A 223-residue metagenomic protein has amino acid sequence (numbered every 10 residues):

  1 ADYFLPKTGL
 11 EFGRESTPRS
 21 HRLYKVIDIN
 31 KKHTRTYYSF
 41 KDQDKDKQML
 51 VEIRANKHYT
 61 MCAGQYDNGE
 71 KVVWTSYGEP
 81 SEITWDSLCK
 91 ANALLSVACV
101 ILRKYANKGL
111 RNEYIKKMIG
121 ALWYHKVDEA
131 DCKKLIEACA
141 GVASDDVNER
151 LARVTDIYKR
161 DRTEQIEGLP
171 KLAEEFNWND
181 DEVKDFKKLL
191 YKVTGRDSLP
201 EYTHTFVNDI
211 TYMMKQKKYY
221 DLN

Functional and structural regions predicted by a protein language model:
A1-C99: Conserved phosphate/metal-binding and DNA-contacting active-site motifs used in DNA phosphodiester-bond processing
L5-T8, A140, T194, K218: A broad structural signal for alpha-helix termini and local helix breaks/kinks
G9, K104-K108, M214-D221: A short glycine/serine-rich beta->alpha loop
R14, R111, D146, D221-L222: Short, surface-exposed helix-loop/turn micro-motifs enriched in polar/charged residues
R19, V26-D28, Y66, S76-R196: Modules that initiate DNA replication and primer synthesis
K25, V51-R54, N107, R111 (+1 more regions): Secondary-structure capping and boundary motifs in well-ordered enzyme cores
D180-N223: Phosphate-handling catalytic cores of nucleic-acid transaction enzymes
